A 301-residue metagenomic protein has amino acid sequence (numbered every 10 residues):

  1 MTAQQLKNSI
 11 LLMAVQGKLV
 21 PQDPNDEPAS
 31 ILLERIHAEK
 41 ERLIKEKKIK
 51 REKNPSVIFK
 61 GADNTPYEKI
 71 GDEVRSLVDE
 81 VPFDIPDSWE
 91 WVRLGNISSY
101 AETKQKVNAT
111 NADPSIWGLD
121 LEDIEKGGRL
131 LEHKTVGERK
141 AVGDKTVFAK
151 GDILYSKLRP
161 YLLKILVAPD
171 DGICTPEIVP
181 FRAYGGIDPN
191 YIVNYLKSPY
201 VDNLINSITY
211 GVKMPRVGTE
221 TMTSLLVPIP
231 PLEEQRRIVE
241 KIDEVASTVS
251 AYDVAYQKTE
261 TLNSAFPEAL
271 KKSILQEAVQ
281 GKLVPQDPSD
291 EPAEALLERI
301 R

Functional and structural regions predicted by a protein language model:
M1-P24, S30, I49, F59 (+1 more regions): Short amphipathic coiled-coil heptad-repeat segments
S9, K18, S76-Q105, L232 (+6 more regions): Non-catalytic DNA-recognition/assembly elements of restriction-modification systems
V15, E90, I192, T223-Q257: Amphipathic alpha-helical segments
P28-D84, P292, E298-R301: Phosphate/adenylate-binding "loop-and-lid" substructures adjacent to NTP/NAD/dNTP-binding pockets in NTP-dependent
R42-K53, V57, L77-D79, E90-G127 (+3 more regions): Low-complexity, Lys/Gly-biased intrinsically disordered segments
F83, A141-V142, G211: Short, solvent-exposed loop/turn positions at domain surfaces that link secondary-structure elements or cap domain
D120, G143-T146, K150-V201, N206 (+1 more regions): A short beta-sheet element
H133-G143: Short alpha-helix capping/helix-loop boundary micro-motifs
